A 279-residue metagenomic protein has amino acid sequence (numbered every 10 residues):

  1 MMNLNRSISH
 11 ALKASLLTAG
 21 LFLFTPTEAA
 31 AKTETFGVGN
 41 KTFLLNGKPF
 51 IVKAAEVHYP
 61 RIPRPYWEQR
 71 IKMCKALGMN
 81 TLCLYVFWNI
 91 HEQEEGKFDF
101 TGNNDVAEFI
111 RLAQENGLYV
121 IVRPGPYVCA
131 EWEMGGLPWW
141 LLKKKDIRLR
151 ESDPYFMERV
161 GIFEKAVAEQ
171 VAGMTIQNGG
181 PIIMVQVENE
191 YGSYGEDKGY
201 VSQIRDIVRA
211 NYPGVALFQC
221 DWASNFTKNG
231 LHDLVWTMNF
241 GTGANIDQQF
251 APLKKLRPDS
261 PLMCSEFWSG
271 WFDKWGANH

Functional and structural regions predicted by a protein language model:
M2-L16: Bacterial N-terminal signal peptides that target proteins for export
L21-E28: C-terminal segment of classical bacterial N-terminal signal peptides
A29-T81, R111: N-terminal carbohydrate-binding accessory modules
G37, L44-G47, A76, E115 (+3 more regions): Extracellular/periplasmic catalytic domains that process cell-envelope and extracellular macromolecules
G47, C74, L82, A113 (+3 more regions): Conserved, mostly hydrophobic/aromatic
R64-A76, N104-A107, R111, E158-G161 (+3 more regions): Amphipathic, non-transmembrane alpha-helical secondary structure
W67-E133, R205-A210, V215: Aromatic-lined substrate-binding rim segments of carbohydrate-active enzymes
V122, P126-R159, K165-H279: Substrate-binding/catalytic cleft of secreted carbohydrate-active enzymes, primarily glycoside hydrolases
